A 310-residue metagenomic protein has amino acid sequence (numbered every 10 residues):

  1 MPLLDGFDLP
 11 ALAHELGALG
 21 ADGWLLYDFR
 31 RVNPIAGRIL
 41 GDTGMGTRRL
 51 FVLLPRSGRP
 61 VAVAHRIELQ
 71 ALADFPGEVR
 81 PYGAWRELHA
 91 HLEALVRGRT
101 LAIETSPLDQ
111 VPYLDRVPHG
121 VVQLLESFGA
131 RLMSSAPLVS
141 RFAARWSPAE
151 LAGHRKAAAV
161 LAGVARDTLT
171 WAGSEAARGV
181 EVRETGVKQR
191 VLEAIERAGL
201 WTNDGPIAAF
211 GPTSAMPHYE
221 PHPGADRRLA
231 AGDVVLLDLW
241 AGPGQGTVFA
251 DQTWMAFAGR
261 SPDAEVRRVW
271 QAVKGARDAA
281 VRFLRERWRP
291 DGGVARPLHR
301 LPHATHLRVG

Functional and structural regions predicted by a protein language model:
M1-G310: Active-site neighborhoods and metal-handling regions in enzymes and metal-associated proteins
